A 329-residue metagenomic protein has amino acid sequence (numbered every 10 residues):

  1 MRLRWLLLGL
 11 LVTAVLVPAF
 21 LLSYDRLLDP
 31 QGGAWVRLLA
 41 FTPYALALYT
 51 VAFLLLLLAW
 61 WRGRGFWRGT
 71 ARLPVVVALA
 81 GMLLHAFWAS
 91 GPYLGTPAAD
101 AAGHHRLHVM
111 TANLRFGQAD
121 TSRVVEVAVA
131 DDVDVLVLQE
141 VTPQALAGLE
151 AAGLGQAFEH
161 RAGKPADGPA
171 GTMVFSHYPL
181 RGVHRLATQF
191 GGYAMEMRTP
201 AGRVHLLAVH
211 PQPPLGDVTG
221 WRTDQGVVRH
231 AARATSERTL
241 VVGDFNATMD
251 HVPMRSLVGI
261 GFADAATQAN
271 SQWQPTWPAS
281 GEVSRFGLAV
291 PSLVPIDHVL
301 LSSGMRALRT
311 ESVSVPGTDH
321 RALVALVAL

Functional and structural regions predicted by a protein language model:
M1-L6, L54-R68: Membrane-interface junctions at the ends of membrane-embedded or membrane-associated helices
M1-R4, L22-D29, G155, R161: Hydrophobic, membrane-facing alpha-helical anchors
L6-V15, T70-P74: Membrane-interfacial loop-to-transmembrane alpha-helix junctions, especially the N-terminal start
G9-W60: Membrane-embedded alpha-helical segments of integral membrane proteins
W61, W67-V127: N-terminal signal-anchor transmembrane helix
V109, R115-V129, L138-L329: Soluble catalytic domains of enzymes that build or remodel membrane lipids, polysaccharides, and related
D132: Short acidic/histidine-rich motifs immediately flanking catalytic phosphotransfer sites in two-component signaling
V135: A short, conserved acidic/glycine-rich loop-to-beta-strand motif that forms the donor nucleotide-sugar/metal
